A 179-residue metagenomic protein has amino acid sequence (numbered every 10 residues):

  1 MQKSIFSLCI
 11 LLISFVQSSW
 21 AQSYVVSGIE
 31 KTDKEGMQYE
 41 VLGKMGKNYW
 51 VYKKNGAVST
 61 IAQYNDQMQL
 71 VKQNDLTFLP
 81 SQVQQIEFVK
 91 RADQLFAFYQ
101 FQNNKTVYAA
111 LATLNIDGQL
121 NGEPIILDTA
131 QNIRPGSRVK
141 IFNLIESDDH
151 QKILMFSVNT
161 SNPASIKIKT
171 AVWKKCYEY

Functional and structural regions predicted by a protein language model:
M1-V26: Bacterial Sec-dependent N-terminal signal peptides
C9-S14, S18, Q102-D128: An exposure/low-complexity boundary signal
Q22-Q84: Start-of-domain marker
Q22-V26, M68-K72, D117-E123, K175-E178: Beta-strand initiation motifs
E40, K44-G56, F88, D93-Q102 (+2 more regions): Short beta-strand elements that form the blades of beta-propeller/WD-repeat-like and other beta-sheet-rich scaffold
A57-A62, N104-T113, S161-V172: Structural motif
L70-Y108, P124-R138: Blade-loop segments of beta-propeller domains
D117-K152, A164-S165: Asp-box/WD-like beta-propeller blade repeats and closely related beta-sheet repeat scaffolds
